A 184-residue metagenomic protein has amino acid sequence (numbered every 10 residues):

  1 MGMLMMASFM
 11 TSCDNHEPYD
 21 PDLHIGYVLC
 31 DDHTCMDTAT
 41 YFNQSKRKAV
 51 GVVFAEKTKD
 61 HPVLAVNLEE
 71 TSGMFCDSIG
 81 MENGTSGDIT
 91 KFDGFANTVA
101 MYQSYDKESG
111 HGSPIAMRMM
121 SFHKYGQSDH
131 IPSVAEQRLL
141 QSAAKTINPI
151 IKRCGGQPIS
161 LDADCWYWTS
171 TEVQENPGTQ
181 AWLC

Functional and structural regions predicted by a protein language model:
L4-M5: N-terminal targeting leaders
S8-S12: C-terminal motif of bacterial Sec signal peptides marking the signal peptidase cleavage site
C13-Y125: Short, compositionally biased
E108-H130, V134-C184: An exposed tryptophan-centered "aromatic clamp" motif
